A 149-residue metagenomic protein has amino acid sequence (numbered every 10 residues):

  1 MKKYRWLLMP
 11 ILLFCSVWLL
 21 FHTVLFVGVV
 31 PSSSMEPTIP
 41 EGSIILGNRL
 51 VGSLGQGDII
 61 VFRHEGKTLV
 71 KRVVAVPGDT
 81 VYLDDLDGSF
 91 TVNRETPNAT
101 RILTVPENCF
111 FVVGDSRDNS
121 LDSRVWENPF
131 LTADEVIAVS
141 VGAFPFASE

Functional and structural regions predicted by a protein language model:
M1-E149: Extended hydrophobic leader/signal-anchor segments used for secretion and membrane insertion
